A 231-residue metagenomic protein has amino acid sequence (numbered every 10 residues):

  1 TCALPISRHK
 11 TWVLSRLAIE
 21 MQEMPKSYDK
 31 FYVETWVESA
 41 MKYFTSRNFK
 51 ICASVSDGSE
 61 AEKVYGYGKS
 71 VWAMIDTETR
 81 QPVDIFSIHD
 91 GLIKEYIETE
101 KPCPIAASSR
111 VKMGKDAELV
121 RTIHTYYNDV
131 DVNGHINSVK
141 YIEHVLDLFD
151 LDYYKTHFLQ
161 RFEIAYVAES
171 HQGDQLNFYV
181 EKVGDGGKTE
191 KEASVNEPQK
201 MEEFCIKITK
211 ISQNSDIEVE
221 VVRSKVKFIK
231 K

Functional and structural regions predicted by a protein language model:
C2-L4: Short, small-residue-biased leader/transition segments that mark boundaries at the very start of proteins
R8, L159-I164: Long, charged, glycine-rich C-terminal linkers/tails
K10, L119, F228-K230: OB-fold and OB-like single-stranded nucleic-acid-recognition modules and their adjacent interaction interfaces
V13-R16, F158-R161: Short, structured beta-strand/loop micro-motifs enriched in basic residues and often containing a Trp
E20-A106, Y166-N177, E181-K231: HotDog/MaoC-like acyl-thioester-processing domains
C103-D116: A short, flexible low-complexity segment enriched in Lys/Arg and Gly/Pro that occurs in N-terminal basic tails
K115-Y127: Short amphipathic
H124-Y154: A conserved, well-ordered hydrophobic junction motif at loop->secondary-structure transitions
